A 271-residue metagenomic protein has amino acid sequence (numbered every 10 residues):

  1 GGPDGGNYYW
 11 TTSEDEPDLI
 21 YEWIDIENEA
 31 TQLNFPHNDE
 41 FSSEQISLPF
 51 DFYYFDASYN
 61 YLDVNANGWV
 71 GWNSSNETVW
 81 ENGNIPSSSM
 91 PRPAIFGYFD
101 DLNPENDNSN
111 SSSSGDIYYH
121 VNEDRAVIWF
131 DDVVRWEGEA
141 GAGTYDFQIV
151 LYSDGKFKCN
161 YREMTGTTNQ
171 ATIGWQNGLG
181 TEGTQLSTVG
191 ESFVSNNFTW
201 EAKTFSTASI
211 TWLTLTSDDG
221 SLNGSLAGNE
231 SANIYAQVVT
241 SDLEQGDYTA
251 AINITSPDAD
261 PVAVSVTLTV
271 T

Functional and structural regions predicted by a protein language model:
G1-T211: Extracytoplasmic Ser/Thr/Pro-rich, glycosylation-prone low-complexity segments
E22-D25, F205-Q237, L243-E244: Surface-exposed binding patches on compact interaction domains or structured appendages
I46, K203-F205, G220, G224 (+1 more regions): Generic detection of short hydrophobic beta-strand segments and adjacent strand-loop junctions
D56, I128, L213, N229-A232 (+4 more regions): Extracellular/surface recognition and adhesion modules
Y61-N65, I234, V264: Short capping micro-motif at the N-terminus of alpha-helices
N73, T216, T269-T271: Small disulfide-bonded, cysteine-rich extracellular recognition modules and tandem repeats
D132, E163, V238-T240, V270: Short beta-strand segments enriched in hydrophobic/aromatic residues within well-folded beta-rich domains
D242-V270: Terminal connector regions
